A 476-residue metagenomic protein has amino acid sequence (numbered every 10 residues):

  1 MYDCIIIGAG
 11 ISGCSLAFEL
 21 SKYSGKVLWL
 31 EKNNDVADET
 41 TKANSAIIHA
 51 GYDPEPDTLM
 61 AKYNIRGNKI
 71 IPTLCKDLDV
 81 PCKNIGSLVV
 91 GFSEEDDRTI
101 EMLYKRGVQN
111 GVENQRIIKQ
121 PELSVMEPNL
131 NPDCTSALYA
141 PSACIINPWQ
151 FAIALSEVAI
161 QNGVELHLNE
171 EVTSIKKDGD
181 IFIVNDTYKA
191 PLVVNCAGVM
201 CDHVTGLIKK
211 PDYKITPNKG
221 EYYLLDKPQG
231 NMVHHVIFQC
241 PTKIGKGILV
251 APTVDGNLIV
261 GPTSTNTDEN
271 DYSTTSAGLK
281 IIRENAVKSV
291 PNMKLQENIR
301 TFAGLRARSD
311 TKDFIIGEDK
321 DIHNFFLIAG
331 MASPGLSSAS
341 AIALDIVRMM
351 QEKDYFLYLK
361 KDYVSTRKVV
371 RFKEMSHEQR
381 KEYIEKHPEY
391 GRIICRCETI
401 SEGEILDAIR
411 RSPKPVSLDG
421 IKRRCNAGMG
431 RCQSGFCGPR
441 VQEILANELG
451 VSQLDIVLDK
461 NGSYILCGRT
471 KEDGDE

Functional and structural regions predicted by a protein language model:
Y2-W29: N-terminal Rossmann-like FAD-binding beta1-loop-alpha1 element of flavoenzymes
S15, I175-D180, D186-G261, T265-T275 (+3 more regions): Flavin-dependent oxidoreductases
S21-A43: Glycine-rich FAD pyrophosphate-binding loop
A46-M126, G247-I248: Dinucleotide-binding Rossmann-like beta1-alpha1 core, especially the glycine-rich loop that anchors the ADP
E55, M60-I65, V90-I100, L138-E157 (+3 more regions): Short beta-strand to alpha-helix junction loop
L138-F182, Y188-L192: Helical element adjacent to the flavin cofactor pocket in flavoenzyme catalytic cores
A154, G245, V254-D255, N270-I393 (+2 more regions): C-terminal catalytic lobe of FAD-dependent flavoproteins
S401-R411, G435-Q453: Iron-sulfur (Fe-S) cluster-binding segments and ferredoxin-like electron-carrier domains, especially [2Fe-2S]
